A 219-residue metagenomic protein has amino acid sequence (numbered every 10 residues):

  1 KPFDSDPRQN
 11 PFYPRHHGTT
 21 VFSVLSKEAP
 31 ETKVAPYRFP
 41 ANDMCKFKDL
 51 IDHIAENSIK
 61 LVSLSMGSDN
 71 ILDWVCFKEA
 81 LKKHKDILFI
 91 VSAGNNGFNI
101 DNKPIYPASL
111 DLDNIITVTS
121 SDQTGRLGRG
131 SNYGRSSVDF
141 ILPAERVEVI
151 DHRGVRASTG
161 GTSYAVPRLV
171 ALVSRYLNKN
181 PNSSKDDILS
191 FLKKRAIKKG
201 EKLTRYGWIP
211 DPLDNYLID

Functional and structural regions predicted by a protein language model:
K1-K33, D49, H53-N57, L61 (+2 more regions): Active-site core segment of subtilase-fold serine proteases
H17, P30, K103, N114 (+4 more regions): Residues that flank catalytic or metal-binding motifs in active/ligand-binding sites
T19-S23, D52, E79, V170-S174 (+2 more regions): Solvent-exposed, polar/charged alpha-helical surfaces in well-ordered, non-transmembrane soluble domains, broadly
L25-K48, S183-A196: Short helix-loop-beta-strand segments that form the rim/entrance of peptidase-like active sites
S26-P30, D52-E56, K82, L112 (+3 more regions): Sec-exported extracytoplasmic/periplasmic mature domains
P36-D113, T124, G154-P167: Substrate-binding/access-modulating region of protease and related hydrolase catalytic domains
K60-L64, V75, N114-T117, N178-D219: C-terminal subdomain of the subtilisin-like protease fold in secreted/lumenal serine endopeptidases
I105-N178, N182: Extracellular S/T/G-rich loop segment that most often corresponds to the catalytic His/Ser-adjacent loop
